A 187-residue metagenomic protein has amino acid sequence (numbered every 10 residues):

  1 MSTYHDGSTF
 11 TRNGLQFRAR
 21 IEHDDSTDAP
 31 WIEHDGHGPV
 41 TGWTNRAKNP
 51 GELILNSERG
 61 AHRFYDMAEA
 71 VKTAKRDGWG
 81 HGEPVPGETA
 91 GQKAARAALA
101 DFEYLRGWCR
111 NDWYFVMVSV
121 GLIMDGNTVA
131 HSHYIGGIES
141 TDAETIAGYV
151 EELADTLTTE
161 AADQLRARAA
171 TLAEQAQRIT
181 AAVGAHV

Functional and structural regions predicted by a protein language model:
M1-V187: Acidic interaction surfaces
